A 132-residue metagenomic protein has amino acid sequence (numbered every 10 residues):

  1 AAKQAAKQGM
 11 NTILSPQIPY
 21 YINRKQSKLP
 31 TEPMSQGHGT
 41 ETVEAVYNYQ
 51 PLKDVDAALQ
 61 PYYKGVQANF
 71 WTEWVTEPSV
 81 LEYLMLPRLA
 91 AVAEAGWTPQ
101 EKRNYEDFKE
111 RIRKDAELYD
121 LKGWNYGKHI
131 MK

Functional and structural regions predicted by a protein language model:
A1-K132: Substrate-binding groove of N-acetylhexosamine-processing glycoside hydrolases
